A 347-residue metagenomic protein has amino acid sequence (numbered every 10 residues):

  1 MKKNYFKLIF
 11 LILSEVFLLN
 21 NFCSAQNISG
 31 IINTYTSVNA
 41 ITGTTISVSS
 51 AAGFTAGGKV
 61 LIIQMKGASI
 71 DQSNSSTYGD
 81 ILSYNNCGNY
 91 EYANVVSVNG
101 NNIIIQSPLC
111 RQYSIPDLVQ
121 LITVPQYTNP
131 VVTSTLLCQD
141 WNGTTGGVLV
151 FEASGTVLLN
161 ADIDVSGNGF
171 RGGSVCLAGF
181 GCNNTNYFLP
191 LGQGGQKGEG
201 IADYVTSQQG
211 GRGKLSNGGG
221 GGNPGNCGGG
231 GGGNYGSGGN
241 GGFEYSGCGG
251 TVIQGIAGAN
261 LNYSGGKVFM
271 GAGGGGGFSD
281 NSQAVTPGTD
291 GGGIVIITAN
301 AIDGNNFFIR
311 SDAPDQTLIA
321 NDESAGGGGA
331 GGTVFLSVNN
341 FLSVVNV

Functional and structural regions predicted by a protein language model:
M1-N27: Bacterial Sec-dependent N-terminal signal peptides
Q26-A40, D71-L137: Small/polar beta-strand repeat architecture
T45-F54, Y84, Y92, Q112 (+1 more regions): Short, surface-exposed secondary-structure edge patches
T45-V48, N89, S97-L109, G172-L177 (+1 more regions): Short, solvent-exposed secondary-structure boundary/capping segments
A52-G53, Q64-I70: Short, charged beta-turn/beta-strand-edge "cap" motif at the junction between a beta-strand and an adjacent loop
G53-A56, V157: Short, well-ordered loop/turn sites that connect or cap secondary structure elements
N129, L137-F335: Glycine-centric low-complexity/flexibility signal
